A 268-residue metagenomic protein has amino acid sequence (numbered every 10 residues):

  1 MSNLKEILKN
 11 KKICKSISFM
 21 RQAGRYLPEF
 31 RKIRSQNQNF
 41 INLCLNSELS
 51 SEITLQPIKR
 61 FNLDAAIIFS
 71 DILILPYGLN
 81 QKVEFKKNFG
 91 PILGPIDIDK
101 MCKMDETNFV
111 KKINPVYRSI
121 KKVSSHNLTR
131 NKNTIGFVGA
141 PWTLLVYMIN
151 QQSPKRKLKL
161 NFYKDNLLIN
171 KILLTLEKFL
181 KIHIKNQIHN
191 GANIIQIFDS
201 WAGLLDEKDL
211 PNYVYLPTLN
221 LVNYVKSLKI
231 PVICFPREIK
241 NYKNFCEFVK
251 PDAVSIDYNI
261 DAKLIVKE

Functional and structural regions predicted by a protein language model:
M1-F85, N220, K250: N-terminal basic, low-complexity leaders that serve as flexible interaction/assembly modules and, when applicable, as
K11, K112-E268: Active-site loop segments of alpha/beta catalytic cores
I17-Y26, F89-L93, L210, P231-C234: Short low-complexity stretches enriched in small and charged residues
L27, L45-S47, F109, D165 (+1 more regions): Polar helix-capping/helix-linker motif
F30-K32, Q81-L93, Y147-K159: Short, flexible, mixed-charge acidic loops at enzyme active sites
Q36-N39, D99-N108, F162-I169: Short glycine/proline- and acidic residue-enriched helix-loop micro-motifs that form flexible lids or anion-recognition
I72-L75, G90, P141-T143: A short acidic, glycine/proline-enriched capping/turn motif at secondary-structure boundaries, especially helix N-cap
N88-H126: A gly/proline- and charged-residue-enriched helix-loop-helix capping module
